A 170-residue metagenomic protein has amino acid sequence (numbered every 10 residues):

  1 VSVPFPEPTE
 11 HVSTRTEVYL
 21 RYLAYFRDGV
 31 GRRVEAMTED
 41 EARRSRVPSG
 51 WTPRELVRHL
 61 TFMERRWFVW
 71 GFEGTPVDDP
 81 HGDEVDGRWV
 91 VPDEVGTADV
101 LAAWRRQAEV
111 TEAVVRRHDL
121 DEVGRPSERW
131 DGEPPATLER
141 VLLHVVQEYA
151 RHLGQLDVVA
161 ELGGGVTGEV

Functional and structural regions predicted by a protein language model:
S2-T9, T16-G87, S127-V170: Short, contiguous alpha-helical
S13-Y19, T97-L101: Active-site rim elements
G87-P126, E139-V145: Acidic/histidine-rich alpha-helical segments that form the ligand environment of transition-metal centers
